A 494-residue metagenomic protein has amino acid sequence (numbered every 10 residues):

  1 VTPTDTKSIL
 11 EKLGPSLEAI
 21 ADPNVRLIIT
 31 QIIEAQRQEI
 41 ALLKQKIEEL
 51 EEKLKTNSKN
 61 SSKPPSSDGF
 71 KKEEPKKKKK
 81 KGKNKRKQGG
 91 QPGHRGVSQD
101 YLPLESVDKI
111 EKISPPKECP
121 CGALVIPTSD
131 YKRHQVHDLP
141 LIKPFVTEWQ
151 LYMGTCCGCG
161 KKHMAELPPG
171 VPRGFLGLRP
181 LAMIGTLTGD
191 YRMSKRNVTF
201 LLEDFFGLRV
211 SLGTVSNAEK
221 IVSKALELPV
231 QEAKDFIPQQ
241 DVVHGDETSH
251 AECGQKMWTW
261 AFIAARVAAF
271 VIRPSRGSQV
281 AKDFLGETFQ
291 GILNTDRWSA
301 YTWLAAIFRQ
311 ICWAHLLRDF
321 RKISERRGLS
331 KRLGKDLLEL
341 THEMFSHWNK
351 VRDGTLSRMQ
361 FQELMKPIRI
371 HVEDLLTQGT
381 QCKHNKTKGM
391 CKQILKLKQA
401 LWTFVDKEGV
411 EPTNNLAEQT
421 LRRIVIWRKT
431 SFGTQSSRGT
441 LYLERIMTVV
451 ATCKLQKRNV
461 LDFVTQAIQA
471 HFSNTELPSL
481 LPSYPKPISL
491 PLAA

Functional and structural regions predicted by a protein language model:
V1-F175, S216, G245, A251 (+1 more regions): Short, flexible loop/hinge motifs at secondary-structure junctions
K7, E11-E18, A41, P116 (+2 more regions): Catalytic center-proximal scaffold of phosphoryl-transfer enzymes
